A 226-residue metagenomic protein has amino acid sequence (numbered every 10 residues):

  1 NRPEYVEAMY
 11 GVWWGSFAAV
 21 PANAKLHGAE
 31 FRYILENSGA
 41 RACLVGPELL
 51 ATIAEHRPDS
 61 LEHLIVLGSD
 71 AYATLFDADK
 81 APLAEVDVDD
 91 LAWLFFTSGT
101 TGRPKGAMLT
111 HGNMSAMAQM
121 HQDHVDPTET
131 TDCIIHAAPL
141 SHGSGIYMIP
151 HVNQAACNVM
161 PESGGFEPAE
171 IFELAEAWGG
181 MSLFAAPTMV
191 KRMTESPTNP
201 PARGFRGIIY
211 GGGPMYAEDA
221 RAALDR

Functional and structural regions predicted by a protein language model:
N1-Y10, W14, K25-G28, A137-Q154 (+1 more regions): Conserved coil-to-alpha-helix start sites within the AMP-binding
E7, W14-T74, A84: Structural core segment of the AMP-binding/adenylate-forming
S16, T100, A155, G212: Conserved G/P- and acidic residue-centered "switch" motifs that form tight phosphate/ATP-binding loops in soluble
F17-Y33, P47-L49, A156-W178, P187-T188: ATP-dependent adenylate-forming carboxylate-activation enzymes
V45-A54, D70-A71, A138-P139, E176 (+1 more regions): Adenylate-forming
D79-F96, R103, D126-C133: Conserved pre-ATP/AMP-binding loop-to-beta segment of ANL
A92-Q119: Conserved AMP-binding A3 loop
S115-C133, S141-S182, S196: Conserved AMP-binding/adenylation subdomain of ANL enzymes
